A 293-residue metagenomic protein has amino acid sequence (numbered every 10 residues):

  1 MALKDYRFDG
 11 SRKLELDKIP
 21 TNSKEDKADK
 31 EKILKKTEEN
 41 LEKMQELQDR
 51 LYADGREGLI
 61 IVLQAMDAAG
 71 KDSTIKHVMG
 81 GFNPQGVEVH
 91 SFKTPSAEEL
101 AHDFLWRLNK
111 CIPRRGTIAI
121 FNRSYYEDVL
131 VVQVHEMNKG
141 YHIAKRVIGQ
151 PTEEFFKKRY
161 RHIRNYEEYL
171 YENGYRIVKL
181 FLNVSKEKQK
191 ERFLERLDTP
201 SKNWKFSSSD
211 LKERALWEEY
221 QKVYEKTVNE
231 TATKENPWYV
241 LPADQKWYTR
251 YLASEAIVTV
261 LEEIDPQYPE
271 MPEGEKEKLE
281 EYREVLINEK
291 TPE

Functional and structural regions predicted by a protein language model:
M1-E293: Flexible, compositionally biased loop and terminal segments
